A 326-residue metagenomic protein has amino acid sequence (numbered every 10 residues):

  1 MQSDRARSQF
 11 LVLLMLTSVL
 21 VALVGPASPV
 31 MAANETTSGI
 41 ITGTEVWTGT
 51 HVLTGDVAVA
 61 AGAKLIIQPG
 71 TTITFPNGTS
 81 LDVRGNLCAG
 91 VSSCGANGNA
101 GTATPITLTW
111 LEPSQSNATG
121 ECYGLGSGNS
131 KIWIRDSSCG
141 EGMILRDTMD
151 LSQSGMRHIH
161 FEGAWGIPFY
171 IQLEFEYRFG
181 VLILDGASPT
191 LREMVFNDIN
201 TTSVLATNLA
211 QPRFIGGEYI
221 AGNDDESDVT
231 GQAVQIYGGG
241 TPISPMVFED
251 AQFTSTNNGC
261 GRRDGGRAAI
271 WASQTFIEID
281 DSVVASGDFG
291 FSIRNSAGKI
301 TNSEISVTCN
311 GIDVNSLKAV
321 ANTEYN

Functional and structural regions predicted by a protein language model:
M1-A32: Secretory targeting signatures
G25-Y325: Beta-strand/loop edge motif enriched in small/polar residues
